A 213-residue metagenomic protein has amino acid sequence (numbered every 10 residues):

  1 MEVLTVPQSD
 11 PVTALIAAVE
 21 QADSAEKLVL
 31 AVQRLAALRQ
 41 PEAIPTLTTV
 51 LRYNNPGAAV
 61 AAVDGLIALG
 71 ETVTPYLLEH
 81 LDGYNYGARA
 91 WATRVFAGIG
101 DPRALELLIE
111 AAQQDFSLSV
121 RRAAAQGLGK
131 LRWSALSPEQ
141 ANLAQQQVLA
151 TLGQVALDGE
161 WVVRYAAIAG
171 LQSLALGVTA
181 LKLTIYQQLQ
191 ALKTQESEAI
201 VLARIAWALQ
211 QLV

Functional and structural regions predicted by a protein language model:
M1-P7, A17, A25-Q40, P45 (+8 more regions): Structural detector for internal amphipathic alpha-helices that build alpha-solenoid repeat scaffolds
T13-E20: Short terminal alpha-helical segments
G87, L143-T151, L183-Q190: HEAT/HEAT-like alpha-solenoid repeats
D115-F116, D158-W161, Q195-E196: Short coil/turn segments at helix-helix junctions and helix-capping linkers within large alpha-helical proteins
K130-S134, Q147-T151, V155-L157: Conserved binding-pocket/active-site segment within a compact domain
L152, K193-A199: Amphipathic alpha-helical segments within extended alpha-helical solenoids and repeat-rich scaffolds in large
